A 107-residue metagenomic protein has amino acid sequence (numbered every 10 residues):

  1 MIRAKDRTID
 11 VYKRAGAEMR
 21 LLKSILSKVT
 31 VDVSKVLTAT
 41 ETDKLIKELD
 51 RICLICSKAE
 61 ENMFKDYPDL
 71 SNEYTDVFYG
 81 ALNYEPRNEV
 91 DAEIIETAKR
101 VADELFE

Functional and structural regions predicted by a protein language model:
I2-D32, V36: N-terminal acidic leader/helix
R3-K5, A39-L54, E85, E96-F106: Function-determining surface determinants
D6, D10, D32, D43 (+5 more regions): Acidic-enriched, low-complexity/disordered segments with a strong bias for Aspartate over Glutamate
K13-S27, D43-S57, G80-Y84: Generic structural signal for well-ordered, non-transmembrane alpha-helical segments in soluble/cytosolic regions
S24-T38, L54-P68: Charged/polar positions within long, soluble alpha-helices
Y67-E107: Amphipathic alpha-helical binding modules
